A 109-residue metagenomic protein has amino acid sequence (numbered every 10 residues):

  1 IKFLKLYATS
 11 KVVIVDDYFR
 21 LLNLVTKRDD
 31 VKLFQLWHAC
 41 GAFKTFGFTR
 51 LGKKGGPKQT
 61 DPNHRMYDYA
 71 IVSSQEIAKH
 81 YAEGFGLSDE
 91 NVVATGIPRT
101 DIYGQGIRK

Functional and structural regions predicted by a protein language model:
I1-Q59: Extended catalytic core of nucleotide-activated donor transferases of GT-like folds
G41-K109: A nucleotide-sugar donor-handling region in carbohydrate enzymes
